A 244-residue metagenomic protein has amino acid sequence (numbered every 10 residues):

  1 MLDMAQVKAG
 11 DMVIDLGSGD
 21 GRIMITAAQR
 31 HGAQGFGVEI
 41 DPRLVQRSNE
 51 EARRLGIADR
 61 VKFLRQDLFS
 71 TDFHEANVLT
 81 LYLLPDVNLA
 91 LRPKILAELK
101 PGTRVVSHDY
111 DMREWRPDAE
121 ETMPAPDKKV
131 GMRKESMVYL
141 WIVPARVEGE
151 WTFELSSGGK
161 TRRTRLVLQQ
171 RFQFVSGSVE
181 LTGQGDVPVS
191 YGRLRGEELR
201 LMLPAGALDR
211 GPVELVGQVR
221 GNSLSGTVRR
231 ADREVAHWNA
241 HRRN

Functional and structural regions predicted by a protein language model:
M1-G10: Conserved alpha-helix/loop element of class I SAM-dependent methyltransferases that forms part of the SAM/SAH-binding
A9-G19: Conserved class I S-adenosyl-L-methionine
G21-I25: Glycine-rich SAM-binding Motif I of class I
Q34-E39: Conserved SAM-binding motif I beta-strand of class I
D41-E75: S-adenosyl-L-methionine
G102-R113: Conserved beta-strand signature within the Rossmann-like core of class I S-adenosyl-L-methionine
D111-T152: Active-site capping/gating segments
A145-N244: Central antiparallel beta-sheet cores of small beta-barrel/beta-sandwich binding domains
